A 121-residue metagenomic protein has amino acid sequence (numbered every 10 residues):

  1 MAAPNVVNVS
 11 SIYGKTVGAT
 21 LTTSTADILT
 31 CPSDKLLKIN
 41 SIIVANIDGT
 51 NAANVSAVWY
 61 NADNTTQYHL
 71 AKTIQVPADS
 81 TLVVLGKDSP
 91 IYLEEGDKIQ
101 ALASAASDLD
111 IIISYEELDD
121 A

Functional and structural regions predicted by a protein language model:
M1-L37, N61-D63, A103-A121: C-terminal interaction-tip segments
L29-P32, V44-N51, A101-A103: Asparagine-centered strand-capping/turn motif at beta-strand->loop junctions
K35-S41, Y92-G96: Short, solvent-exposed loop/turn segments enriched in Ser/Thr/Gly
L36-K38, T50-N54, Q67, D108-L109: Short acidic/proline- and small/hydrophobic-mixed sequence motifs that coincide with surface turns and coil-to-beta
I42-A45, V58, L102, S114: Residue-level recognition of well-ordered beta-strand positions that form the cores of beta-sheet-rich folds across
V55-N61: Extended low-complexity, serine/threonine- and proline-enriched intrinsically disordered segments
D63-G96: Intrinsically disordered, low-complexity Pro/Gly/Ser/Thr-rich segments with frequent PxxP/GP/PP motifs and embedded
L85-A105, D110-S114: Extracellular jelly-roll beta-sandwich "head" domains, especially the C-terminal globular C1q domain
